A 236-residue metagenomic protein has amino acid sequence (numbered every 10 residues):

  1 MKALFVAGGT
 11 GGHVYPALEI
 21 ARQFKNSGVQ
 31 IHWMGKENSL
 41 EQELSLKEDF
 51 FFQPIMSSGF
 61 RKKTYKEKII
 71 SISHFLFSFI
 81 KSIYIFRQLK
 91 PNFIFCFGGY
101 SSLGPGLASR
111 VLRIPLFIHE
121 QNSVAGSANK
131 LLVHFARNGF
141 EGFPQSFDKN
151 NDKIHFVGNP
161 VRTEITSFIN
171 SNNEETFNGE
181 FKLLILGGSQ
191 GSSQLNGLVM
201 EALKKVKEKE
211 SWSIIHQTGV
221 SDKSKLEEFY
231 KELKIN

Functional and structural regions predicted by a protein language model:
K2, Q30, F51, R110-S171: Active-site-proximal region of nucleotide-activated glycan assembly enzymes, centered on histidine/acidic-rich loops
A3-G8, N26-H74, V220-D222: Conserved nucleotide-sugar phosphate-binding/catalytic loop shared by glycosyltransferases and other
F5, W33, C96, F156 (+2 more regions): A structural signal for the hydrophobic beta-strands that form the central parallel beta-sheet of Rossmann-like
H13-F24: Short amphipathic alpha-helix
I31-K36, F140-G142, W212-G219: Short internal beta-strands
S39, E43-E48, N170-N236: Donor-nucleotide binding loops and adjacent catalytic segments primarily of GT-B fold Leloir glycosyltransferases
S39-E43, P91-L112: An aromatic- and histidine-rich active-site surface loop
T64-F93, V111: An amphipathic, basic-hydrophobic alpha-helix
